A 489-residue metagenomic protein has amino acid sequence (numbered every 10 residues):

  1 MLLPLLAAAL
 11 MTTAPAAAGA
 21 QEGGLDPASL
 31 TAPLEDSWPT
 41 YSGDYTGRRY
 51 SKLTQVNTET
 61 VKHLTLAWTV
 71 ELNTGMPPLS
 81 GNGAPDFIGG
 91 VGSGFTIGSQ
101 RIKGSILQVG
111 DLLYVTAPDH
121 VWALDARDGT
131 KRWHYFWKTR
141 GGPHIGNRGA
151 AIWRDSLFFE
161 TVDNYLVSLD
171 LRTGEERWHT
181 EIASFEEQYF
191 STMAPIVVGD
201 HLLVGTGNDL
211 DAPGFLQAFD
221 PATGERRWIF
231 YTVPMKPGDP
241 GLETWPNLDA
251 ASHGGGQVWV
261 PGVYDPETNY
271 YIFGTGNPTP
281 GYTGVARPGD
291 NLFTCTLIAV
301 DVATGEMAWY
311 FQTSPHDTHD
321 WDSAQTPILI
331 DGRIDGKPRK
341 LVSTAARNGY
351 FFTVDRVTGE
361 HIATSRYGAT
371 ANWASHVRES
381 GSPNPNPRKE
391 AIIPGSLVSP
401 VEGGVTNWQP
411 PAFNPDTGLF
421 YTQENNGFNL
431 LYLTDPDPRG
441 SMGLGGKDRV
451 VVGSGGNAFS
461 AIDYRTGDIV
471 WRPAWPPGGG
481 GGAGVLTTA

Functional and structural regions predicted by a protein language model:
M1-A14: Bacterial N-terminal signal peptides
A16-A20: Boundary at the C-terminal end of the N-terminal hydrophobic targeting segment
E22-E71, G75-A84, T232-D239, P385-P387 (+1 more regions): Blade/loop signatures of beta-propeller domains
L30-L34, E59-T60, D125-R127, Y264-P266 (+1 more regions): Extracellular/periplasmic catalytic domains that process cell-envelope and extracellular macromolecules
W38-S42, T96-D119, G142-L166, F190-D211 (+6 more regions): Repeat-blade elements of multi-bladed beta-propeller folds
R48, A212, G281-Y282, L430-L431: Glycine/Thr-rich phosphate-binding loops of Rossmann-like dinucleotide-binding domains
S51-E59, L66-Y114, W137-R140: Asp/Glu-centered strand-loop micro-motifs enriched in Gly/Pro and often flanked by an aromatic residue
K62-N73, V121-G141, W153, Y165-E186 (+6 more regions): Extracytoplasmic/lumenal domain signature
